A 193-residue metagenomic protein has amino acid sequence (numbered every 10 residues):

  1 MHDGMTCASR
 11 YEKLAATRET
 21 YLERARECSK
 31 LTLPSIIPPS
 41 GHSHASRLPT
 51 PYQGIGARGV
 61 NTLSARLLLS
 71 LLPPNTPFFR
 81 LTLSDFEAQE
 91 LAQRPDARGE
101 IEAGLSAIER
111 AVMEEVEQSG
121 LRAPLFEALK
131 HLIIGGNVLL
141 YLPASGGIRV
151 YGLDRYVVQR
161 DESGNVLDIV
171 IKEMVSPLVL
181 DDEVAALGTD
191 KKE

Functional and structural regions predicted by a protein language model:
M1-K192: Extended, helix-rich architectural segments
